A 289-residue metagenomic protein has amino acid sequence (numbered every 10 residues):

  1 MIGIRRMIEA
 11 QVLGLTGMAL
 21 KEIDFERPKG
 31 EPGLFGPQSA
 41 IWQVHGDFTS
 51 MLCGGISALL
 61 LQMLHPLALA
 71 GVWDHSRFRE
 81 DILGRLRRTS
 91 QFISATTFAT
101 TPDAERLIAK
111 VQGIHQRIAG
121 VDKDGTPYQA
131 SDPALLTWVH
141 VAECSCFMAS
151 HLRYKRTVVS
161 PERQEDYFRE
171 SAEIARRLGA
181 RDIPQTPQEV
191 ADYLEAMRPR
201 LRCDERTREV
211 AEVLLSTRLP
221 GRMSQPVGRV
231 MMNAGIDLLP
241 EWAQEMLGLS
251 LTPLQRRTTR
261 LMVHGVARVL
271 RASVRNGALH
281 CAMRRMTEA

Functional and structural regions predicted by a protein language model:
M1-W138, A142-A289: Mature, function-bearing regions of proteins
